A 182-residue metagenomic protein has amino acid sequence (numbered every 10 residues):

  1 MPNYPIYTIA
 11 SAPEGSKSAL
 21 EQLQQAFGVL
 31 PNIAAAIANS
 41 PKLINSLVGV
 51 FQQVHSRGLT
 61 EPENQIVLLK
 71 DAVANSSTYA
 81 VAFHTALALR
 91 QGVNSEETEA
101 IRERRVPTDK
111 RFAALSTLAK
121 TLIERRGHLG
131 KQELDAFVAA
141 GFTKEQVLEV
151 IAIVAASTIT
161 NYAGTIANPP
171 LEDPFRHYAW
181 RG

Functional and structural regions predicted by a protein language model:
M1-G182: Hydrophobic alpha-helical segments
